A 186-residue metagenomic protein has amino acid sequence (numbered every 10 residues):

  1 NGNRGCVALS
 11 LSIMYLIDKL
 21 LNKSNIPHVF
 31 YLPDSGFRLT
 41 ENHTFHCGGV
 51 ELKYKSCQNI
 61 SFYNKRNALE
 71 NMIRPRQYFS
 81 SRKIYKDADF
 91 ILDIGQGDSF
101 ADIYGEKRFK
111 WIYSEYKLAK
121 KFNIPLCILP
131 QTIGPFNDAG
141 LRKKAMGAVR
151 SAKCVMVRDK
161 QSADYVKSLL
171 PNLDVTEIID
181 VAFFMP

Functional and structural regions predicted by a protein language model:
N1-P135, A182: Aromatic- and Gly/Pro-rich donor/ligand-binding loops that form nucleotide- or phosphate-bearing donor binding pockets
D138-P186: A nucleotide-sugar donor-handling region in carbohydrate enzymes
